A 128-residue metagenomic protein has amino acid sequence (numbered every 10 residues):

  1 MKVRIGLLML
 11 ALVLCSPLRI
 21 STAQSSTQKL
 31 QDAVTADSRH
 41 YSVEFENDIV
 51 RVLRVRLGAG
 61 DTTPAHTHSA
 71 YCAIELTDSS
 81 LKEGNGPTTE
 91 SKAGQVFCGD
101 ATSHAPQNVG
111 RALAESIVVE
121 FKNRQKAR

Functional and structural regions predicted by a protein language model:
M1-R4: Positively charged n-region of N-terminal signal peptides that target proteins for export
L7-P17: Bacterial N-terminal signal peptides
L18-S25: Signal peptide processing junction and immediate N-terminal pro/mature segment of secreted/exported proteins
R39-A65: Mature N-terminal segment immediately following signal peptide/propeptide cleavage in secreted/periplasmic
G60-C72, S91-A93: A short beta-loop-beta micro-motif enriched in histidine and acidic residues
H68-N85: Glycine- and acidic-residue-biased ligand/ion/polar-headgroup-sensing regions
D78, A101-Q125: Ligand-binding loop in jelly-roll beta-barrel domains
N85-T102: Short acidic-glycine-tyrosine-enriched beta hairpin
